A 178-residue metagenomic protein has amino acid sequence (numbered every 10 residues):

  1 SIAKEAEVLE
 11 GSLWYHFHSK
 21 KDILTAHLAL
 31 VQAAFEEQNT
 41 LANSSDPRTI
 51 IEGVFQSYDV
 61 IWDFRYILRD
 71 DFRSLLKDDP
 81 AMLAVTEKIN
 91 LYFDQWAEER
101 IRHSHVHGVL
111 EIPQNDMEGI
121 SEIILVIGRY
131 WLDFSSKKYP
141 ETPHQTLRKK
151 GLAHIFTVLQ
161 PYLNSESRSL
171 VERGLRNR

Functional and structural regions predicted by a protein language model:
S1-D22, A26: Helix-turn-helix
F17, S74-D78: Short helix-capping/turn signature of helix-turn-helix
A29-F35: Short, basic, alpha-helical segments at the C-terminal edge of helix-turn-helix-like DNA-binding modules
N39-A42, L68-L75, S104, G108 (+2 more regions): Secondary-structure edge/capping motif, primarily at the C-terminal ends of alpha-helices and the immediately following
N39-I67, A84: Hydrophobic alpha-helical connector segments
R69-R73, L83, P113, V171: Short, hydrophobic secondary-structure boundary micro-motifs
P80-H107, E118-D133, K149-P161: Amphipathic alpha-helical packing segments from all-alpha helical-bundle domains
D133-R178: C-terminal peripheral helix-coil segments that are non-catalytic and often amphipathic
